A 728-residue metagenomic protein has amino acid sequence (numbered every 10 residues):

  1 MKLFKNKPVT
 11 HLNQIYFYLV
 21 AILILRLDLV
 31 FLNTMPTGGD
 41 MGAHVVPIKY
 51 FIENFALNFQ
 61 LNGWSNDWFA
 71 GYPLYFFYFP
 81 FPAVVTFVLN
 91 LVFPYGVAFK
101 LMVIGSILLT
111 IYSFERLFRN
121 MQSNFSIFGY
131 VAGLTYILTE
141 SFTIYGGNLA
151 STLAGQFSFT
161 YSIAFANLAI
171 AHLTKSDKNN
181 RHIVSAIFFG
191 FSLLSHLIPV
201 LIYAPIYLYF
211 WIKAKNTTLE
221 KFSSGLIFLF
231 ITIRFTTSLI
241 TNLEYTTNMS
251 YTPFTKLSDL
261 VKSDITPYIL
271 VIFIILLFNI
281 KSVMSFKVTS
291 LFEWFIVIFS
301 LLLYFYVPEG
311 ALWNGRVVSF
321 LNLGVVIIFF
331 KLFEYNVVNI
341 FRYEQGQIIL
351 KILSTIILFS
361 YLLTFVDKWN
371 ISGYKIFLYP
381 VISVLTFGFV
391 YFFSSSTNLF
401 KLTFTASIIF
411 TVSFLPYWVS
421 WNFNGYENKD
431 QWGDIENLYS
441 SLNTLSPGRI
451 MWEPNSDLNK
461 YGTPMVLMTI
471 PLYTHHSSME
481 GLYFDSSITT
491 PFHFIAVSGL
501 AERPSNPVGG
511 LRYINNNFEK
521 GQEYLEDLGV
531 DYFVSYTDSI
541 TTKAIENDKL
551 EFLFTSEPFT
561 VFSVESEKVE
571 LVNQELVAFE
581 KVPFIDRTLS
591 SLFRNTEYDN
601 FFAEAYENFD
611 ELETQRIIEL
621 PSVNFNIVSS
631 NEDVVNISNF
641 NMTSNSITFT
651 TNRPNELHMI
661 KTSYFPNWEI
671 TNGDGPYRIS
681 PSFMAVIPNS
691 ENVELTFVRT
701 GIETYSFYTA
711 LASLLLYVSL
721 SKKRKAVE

Functional and structural regions predicted by a protein language model:
M1-S446, N517, V530-S535, F552 (+2 more regions): Membrane-embedded transmembrane-helix bundle of lipid-linked glycan/lipid transferases
I202-Y203, N459-T463, I540-I545: Extracytoplasmic/secreted cell-surface and envelope-processing proteins
F299, A406-Y426, L442-Y524, K568 (+2 more regions): Extracytoplasmic/lumenal acceptor-recognition loop(s) of multi-pass membrane glycoenzymes
E453-S456, S535-S539: Structural motif
V466, P558-F562, I647, S682-A685: Short beta-strand micro-motifs in enzyme catalytic cores
Y536-T541, S663-P666: Short, polar loop motifs at secondary-structure junctions
I540-E567: Short acidic, glycine/proline-enriched helix-loop-strand junctions
Q615-E728: Active-site-proximal, structured, solvent-exposed surfaces of multi-pass membrane proteins that position macromolecular
